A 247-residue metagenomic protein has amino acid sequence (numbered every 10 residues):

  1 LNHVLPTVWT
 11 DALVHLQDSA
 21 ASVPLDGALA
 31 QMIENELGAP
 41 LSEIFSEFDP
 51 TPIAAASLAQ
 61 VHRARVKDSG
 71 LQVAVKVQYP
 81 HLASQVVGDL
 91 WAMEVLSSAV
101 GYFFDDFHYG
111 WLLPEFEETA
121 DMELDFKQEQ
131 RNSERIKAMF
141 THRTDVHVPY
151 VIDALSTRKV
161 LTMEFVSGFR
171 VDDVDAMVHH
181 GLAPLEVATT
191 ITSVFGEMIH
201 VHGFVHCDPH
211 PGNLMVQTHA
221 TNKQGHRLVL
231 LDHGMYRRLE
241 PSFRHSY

Functional and structural regions predicted by a protein language model:
L1-G196, V216-P241, H245: Broad phosphate/nucleotide-binding scaffolds in NTP-utilizing and phosphate-metabolizing enzymes
I199: Glycine-rich phosphate/oxyanion-binding loops and their immediately adjacent helices within cytosolic catalytic domains
G203, D208-H210: Conserved catalytic-loop position in the HRD/HxD motif
